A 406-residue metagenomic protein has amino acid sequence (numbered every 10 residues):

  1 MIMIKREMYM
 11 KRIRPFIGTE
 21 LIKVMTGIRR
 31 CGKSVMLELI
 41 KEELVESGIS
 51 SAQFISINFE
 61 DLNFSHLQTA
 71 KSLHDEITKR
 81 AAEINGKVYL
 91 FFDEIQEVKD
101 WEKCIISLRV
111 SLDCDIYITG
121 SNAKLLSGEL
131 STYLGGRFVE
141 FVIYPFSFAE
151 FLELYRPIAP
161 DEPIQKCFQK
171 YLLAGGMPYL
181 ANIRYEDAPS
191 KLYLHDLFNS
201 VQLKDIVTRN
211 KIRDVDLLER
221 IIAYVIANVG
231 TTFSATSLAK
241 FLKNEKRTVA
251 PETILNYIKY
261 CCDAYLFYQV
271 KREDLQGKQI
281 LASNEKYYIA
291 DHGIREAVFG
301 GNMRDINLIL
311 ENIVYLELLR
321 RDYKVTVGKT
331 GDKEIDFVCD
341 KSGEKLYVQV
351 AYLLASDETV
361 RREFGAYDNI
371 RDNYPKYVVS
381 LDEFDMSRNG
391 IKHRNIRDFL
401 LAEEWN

Functional and structural regions predicted by a protein language model:
I4-G18: Pre-Walker A adenine-sensing motif
M25: Hydrophobic anchor at the beta1->P-loop junction of P-loop NTPases
K33: Conserved lysine of the Walker
M36, I40: Hydrophobic positions on the alpha1 helix immediately C-terminal to the Walker A/P-loop
S56-G86: Short glycine-rich substrate-engagement loop in P-loop NTPases that contacts/grips substrate
A123, G128-T232, Y265: Interdomain motor-coupling "hinge/lid" segment immediately C-terminal to the ATP-binding subdomain of NTP-driven enzymes
Y185-K345: Accessory nucleic acid-recognition modules appended to NTPase machines
G328, Y352-R397: Catalytic cores of nucleic-acid endonucleases
